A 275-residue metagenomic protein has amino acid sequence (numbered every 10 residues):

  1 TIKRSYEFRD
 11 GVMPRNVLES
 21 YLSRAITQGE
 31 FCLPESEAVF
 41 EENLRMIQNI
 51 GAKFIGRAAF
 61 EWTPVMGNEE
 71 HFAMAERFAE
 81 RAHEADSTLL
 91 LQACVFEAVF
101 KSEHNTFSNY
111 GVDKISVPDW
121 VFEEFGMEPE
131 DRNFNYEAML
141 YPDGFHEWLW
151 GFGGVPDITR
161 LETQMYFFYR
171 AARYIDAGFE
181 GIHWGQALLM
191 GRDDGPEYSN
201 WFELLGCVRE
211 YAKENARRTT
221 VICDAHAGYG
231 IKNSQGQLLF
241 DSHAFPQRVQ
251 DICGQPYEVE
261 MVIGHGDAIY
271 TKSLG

Functional and structural regions predicted by a protein language model:
T1-G275: Glycan-processing catalytic domains of CAZymes
